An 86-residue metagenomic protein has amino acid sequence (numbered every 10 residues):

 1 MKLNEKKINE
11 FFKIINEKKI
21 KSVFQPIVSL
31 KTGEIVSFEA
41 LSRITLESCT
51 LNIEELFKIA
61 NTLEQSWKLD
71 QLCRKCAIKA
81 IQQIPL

Functional and structural regions predicted by a protein language model:
K2-L86: Bacterial c-di-GMP phosphodiesterase EAL domain
